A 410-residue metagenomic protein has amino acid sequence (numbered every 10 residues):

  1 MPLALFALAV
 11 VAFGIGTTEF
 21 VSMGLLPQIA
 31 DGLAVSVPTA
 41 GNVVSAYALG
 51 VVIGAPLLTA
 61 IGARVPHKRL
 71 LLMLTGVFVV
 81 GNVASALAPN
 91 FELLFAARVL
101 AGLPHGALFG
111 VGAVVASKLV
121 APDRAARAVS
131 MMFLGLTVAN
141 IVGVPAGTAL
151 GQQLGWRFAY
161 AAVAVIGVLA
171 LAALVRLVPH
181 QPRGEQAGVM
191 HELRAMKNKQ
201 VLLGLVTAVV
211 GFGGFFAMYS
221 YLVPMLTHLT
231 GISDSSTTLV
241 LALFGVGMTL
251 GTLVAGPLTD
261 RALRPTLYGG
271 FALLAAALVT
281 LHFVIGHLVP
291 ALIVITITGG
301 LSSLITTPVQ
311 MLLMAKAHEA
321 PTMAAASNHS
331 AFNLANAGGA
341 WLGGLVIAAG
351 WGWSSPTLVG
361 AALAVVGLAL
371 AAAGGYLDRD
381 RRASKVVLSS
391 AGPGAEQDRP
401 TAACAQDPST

Functional and structural regions predicted by a protein language model:
A34, P66, L87-L93, G231 (+1 more regions): Helix-breaking motifs and short loop linkers at transmembrane-helix boundaries and internal kinks in secondary membrane
I53-E92: Conserved MFS/SLC helix-loop-helix module at the cytosolic interface between two early adjacent transmembrane helices
A55-H67, G251-L263, I347-A348: Helix-to-loop junctions at the C-terminal end of transmembrane segments in multipass secondary transporters
V77-A84, E92-A101, V289-I297: Paired small-residue
A97-G135: Cytoplasmic helix-loop-helix junction between adjacent transmembrane helices in 12-TM secondary transporters
L108-V120, S303-A317: Intracellular juxtamembrane helix-capping segments at the cytosolic ends of symmetry-related transmembrane helices
A164-G184, L370-G375: C-terminal membrane-cytosol helix-exit motif in multi-pass small-molecule transporters
P265-V309: C-terminal transmembrane helical hairpin of 12-TM major facilitator-type secondary transporters
